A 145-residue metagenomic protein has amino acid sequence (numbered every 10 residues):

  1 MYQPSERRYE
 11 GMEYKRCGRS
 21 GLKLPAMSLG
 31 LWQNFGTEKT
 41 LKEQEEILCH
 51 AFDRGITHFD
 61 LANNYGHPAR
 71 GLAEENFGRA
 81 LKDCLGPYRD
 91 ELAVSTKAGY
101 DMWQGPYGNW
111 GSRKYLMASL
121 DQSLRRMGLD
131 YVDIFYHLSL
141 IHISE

Functional and structural regions predicted by a protein language model:
M1-A93, D130: N-terminal binding-site loop/beta-alpha segment at the start of enzyme catalytic domains that lines or forms
Q3, T37, N109, S139-L140: A generic secondary-structure micro-motif detector that highlights 1-2 residue hydrophobic/ambivalent hotspots embedded
W32-N34, A62-N64, K97-D101, H137-L140: Active-site beta-loop-alpha junctions enriched in small/polar residues
T40-A51, G111-R126: Short, acidic/polar
N76-A80, A93, K97, Y115-Q122: Generic beta-strand or strand-like secondary-structure segments
G86-G111, L138: Structural motif corresponding to the early beta-alpha repeats
L124-L140: Active-site groove signature of glycoside hydrolases
I141-E145: Conserved small/polar residues in nucleotide/adenosyl-binding loops
